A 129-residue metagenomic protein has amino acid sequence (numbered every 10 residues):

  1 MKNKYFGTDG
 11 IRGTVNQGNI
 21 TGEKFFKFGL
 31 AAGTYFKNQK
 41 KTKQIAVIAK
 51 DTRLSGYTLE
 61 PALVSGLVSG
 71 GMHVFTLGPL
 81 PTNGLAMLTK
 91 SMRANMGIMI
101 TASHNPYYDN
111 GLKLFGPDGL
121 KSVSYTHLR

Functional and structural regions predicted by a protein language model:
M1-S65, S69-G70: An N-terminal, well-structured beta->alpha segment
K41-L120: Ferredoxin-reductase
V123: TRNA-recognition modules of translation machinery and tRNA-sensing kinases, especially anticodon-binding
T126-H127: Conserved small/polar residues in nucleotide/adenosyl-binding loops
